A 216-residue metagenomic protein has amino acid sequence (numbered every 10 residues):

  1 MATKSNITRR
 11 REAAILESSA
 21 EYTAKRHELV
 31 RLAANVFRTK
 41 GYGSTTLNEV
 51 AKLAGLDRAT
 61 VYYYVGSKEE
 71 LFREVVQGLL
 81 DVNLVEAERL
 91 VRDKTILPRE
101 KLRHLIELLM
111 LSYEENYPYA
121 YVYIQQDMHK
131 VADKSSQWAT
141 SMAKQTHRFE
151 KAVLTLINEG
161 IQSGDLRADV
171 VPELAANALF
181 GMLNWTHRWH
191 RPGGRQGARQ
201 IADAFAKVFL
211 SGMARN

Functional and structural regions predicted by a protein language model:
M1-R11: Short, intrinsically disordered or compositionally biased N-terminal tails of bacterial proteins
A2, I15-E17, A24, E28 (+3 more regions): Helix-turn-helix
S18, P118-Q125, A139-A143, I161-K207 (+1 more regions): Hydrophobic/aromatic-rich alpha-helical bundle segments in the mid-to-C-terminal region
Y22, V30, F72, V76 (+4 more regions): Amphipathic, non-transmembrane alpha-helical scaffold segments
E74, R89-Y119, P172, L179: Hydrophobic alpha-helical connector segments
D81-E88, K134-S163, E173-N177: Amphipathic alpha-helical packing segments from all-alpha helical-bundle domains
K101, E114-Q137: Amphipathic alpha-helical segments used for helix-helix packing
